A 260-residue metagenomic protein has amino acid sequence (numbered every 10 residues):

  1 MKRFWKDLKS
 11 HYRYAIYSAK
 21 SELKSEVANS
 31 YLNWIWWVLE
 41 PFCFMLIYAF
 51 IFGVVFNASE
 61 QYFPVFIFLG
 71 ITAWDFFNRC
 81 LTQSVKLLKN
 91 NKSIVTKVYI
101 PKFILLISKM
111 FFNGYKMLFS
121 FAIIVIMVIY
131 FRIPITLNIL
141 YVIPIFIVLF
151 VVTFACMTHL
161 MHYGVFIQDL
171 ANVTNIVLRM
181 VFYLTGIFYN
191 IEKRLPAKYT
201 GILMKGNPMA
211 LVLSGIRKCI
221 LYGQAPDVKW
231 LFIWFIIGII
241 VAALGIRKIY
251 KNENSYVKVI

Functional and structural regions predicted by a protein language model:
M1-I260: Hydrophobic transmembrane alpha-helices and immediately adjacent juxtamembrane helices of multi-pass inner-membrane
